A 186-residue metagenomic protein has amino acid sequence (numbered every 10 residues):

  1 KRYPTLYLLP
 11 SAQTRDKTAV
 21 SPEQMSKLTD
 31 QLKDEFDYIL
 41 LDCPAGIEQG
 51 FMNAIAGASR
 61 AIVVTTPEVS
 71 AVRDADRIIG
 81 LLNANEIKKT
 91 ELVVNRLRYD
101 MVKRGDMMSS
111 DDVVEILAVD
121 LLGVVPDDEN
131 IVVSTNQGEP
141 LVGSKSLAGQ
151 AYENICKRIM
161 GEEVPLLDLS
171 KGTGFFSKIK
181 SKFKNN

Functional and structural regions predicted by a protein language model:
K1-D34, V133-Q137, L141-V142: P-loop/Walker-type NTP enzyme "switch/lid" segment
R2, F36-Y38, Y152, C156-R158: Broad hydrophobic/π-residue packing in well-ordered secondary structure
V20, R73, M108, G143 (+1 more regions): Conserved active-site and cofactor/substrate-binding residues in soluble primary-metabolism enzymes
P22-M25, V119, K178-N185: Short, electropositive alpha-helical surface patch
E23, K27, Q31-D34, Y38-V133: Conserved catalytic-core segment of NTP-binding enzymes
Q137-N186: NTP-binding/hydrolysis catalytic cores, primarily Walker-type P-loop NTPases
